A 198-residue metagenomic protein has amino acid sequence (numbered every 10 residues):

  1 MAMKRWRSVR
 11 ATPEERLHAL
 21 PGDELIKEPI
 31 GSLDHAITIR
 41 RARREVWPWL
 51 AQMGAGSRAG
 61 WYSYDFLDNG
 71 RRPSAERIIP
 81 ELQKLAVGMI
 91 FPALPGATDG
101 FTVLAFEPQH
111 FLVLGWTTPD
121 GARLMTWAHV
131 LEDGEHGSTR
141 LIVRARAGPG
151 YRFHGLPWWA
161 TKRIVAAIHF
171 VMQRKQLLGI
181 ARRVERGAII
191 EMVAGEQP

Functional and structural regions predicted by a protein language model:
A2-A86, I90, R183-P198: Hydrophobic ligand-binding cavity/cleft-lining segments
E15-R16, P119-R174, L178-R182: Beta-strand/loop substructures that line and gate deep hydrophobic ligand-binding cavities in soluble
S32-D34, T98-D99, A122-A128: Short, surface-exposed coil-to-beta transition loops
R40-R44, L104-Q109, V130-R140, R182-I189: A short, structured loop/turn motif at beta-sheet edges
R43, G96, Q173-L177: A structural signal for well-ordered alpha-helical scaffolds and beta->alpha junctions
R44, A55-G56, P108-F111, D120: Short, charged/polar surface micro-motifs in flexible loops or helix N-caps
G88-D99: Edge strands and adjacent loops of beta-rich recognition modules
M89-I90, L112-P119: Short beta-strand segments that buttress and anchor functional surface loops
